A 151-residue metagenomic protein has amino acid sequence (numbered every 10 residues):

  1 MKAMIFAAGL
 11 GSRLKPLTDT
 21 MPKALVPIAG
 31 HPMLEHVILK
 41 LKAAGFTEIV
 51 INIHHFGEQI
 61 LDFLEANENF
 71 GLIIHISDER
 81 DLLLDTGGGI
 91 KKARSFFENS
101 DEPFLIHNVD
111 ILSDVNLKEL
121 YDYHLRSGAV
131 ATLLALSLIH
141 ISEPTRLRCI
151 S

Functional and structural regions predicted by a protein language model:
M1-D19: N-terminal nucleotide-binding beta1-loop-alpha1 segment
K2-I5, P27, H31-N108, E119: Conserved N-terminal catalytic core of the sugar/cofactor nucleotidyltransferase
L10, V109-I111: Active-site metal-binding loops of divalent metal-dependent hydrolases
L14, I60-L64, I150-S151: Hydrophobic packing residues within well-ordered alpha-helices of enzyme cores
K15, K23-V26: Pre-signature/interface helix of ABC/ABC-like ATPase nucleotide-binding domains
T18, T86, S113, T132 (+1 more regions): Ser/Thr-centric signal marking residues that sit in or immediately flank functional binding/regulatory motifs
N116-L138: Conserved donor-nucleotide/metal-binding helix-loop-beta segment in metal-dependent transferases, i.e., the alpha-helix
I139-S151: Single conserved hydrophobic/aromatic residue that forms the stacking wall/gate of nucleotide- or nucleobase-binding
